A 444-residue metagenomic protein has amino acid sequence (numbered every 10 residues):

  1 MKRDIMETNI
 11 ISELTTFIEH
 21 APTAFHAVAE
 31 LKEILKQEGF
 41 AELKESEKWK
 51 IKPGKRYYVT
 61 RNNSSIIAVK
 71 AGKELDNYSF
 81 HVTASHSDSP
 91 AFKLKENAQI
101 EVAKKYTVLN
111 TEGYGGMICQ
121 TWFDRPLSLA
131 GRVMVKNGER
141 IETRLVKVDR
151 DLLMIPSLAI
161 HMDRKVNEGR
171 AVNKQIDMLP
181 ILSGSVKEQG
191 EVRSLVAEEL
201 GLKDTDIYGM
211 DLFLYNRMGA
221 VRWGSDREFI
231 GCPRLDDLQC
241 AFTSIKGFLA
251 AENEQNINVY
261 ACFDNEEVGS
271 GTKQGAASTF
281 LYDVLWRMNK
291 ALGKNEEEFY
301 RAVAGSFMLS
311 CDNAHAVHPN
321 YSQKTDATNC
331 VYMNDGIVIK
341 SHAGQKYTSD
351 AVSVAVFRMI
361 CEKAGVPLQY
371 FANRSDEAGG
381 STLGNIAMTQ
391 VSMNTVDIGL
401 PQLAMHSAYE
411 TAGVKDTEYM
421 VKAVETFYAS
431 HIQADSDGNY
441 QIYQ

Functional and structural regions predicted by a protein language model:
M1-Q444: N-terminal hydrophobic/helix-forming segments and targeting peptides
